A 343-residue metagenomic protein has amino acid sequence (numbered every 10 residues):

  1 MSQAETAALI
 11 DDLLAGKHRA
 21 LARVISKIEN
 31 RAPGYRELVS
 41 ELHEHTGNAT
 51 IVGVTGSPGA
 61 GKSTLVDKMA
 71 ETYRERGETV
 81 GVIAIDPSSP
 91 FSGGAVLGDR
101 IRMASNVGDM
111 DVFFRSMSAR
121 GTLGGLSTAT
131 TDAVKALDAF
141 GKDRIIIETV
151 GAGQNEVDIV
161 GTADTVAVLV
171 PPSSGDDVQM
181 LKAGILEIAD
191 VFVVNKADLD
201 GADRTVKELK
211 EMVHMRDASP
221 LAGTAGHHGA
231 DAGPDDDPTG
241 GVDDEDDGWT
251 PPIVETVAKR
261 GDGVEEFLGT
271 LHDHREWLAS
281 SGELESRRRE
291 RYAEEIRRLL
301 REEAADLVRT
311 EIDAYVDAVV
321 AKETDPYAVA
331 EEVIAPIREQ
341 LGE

Functional and structural regions predicted by a protein language model:
M1-A4, E343: Secretory targeting signatures
E5-A49, A60, E71-N155, T162 (+1 more regions): Nucleotide-state-sensitive switch-loop elements of NTP-binding domains
V52-V54: Hydrophobic anchor at the beta1->P-loop junction of P-loop NTPases
G61, L65, G263: Conserved glycine(s) of the Walker
L123-S127, T131, G153-E156, V160 (+4 more regions): Amphipathic alpha-helical transducer elements in NTP-driven molecular machines
K135, A139-D143, N155-S173, A183-V193: Inter-motif core of Ras-like GTPase G domains
V191, A197-H274: Canonical P-loop GTPase G-domain recognition
E255-A258, E265-R338: Long, well-ordered amphipathic alpha-helical subdomains in the mid-to-C-terminal portions of large enzyme subunits
